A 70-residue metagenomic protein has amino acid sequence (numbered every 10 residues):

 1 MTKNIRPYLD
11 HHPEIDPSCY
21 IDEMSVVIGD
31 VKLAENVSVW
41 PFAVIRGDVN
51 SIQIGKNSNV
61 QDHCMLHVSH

Functional and structural regions predicted by a protein language model:
M1-P17: Extreme N-terminal tail/first-helix region
I5-P7, I28, V44: Conserved PLP-binding active-site segment in aminotransferase class I/II-type PLP enzymes
P13, S18-I21, S25, V31 (+3 more regions): A structural motif detector for beta-strand N-caps
R46-V49, H70: Right-handed parallel beta-helix/beta-solenoid
L66-V68: Glycine/small-residue-rich loop that forms an oxyanion/phosphate-binding "nest" at active or ligand-binding sites
